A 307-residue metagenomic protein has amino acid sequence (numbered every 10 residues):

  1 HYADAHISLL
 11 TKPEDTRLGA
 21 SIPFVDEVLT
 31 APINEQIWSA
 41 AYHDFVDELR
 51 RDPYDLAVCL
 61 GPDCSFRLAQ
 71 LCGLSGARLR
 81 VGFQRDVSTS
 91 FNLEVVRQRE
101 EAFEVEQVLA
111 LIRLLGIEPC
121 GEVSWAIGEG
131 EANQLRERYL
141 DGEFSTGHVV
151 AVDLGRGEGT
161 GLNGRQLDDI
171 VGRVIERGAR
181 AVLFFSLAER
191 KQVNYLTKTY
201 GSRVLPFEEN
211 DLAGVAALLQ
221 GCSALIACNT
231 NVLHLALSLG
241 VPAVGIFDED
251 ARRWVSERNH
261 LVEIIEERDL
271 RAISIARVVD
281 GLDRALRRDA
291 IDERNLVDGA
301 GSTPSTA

Functional and structural regions predicted by a protein language model:
H1-A307: Catalytic machinery of carbohydrate-active enzymes, primarily nucleotide-sugar-dependent glycosyltransferases
